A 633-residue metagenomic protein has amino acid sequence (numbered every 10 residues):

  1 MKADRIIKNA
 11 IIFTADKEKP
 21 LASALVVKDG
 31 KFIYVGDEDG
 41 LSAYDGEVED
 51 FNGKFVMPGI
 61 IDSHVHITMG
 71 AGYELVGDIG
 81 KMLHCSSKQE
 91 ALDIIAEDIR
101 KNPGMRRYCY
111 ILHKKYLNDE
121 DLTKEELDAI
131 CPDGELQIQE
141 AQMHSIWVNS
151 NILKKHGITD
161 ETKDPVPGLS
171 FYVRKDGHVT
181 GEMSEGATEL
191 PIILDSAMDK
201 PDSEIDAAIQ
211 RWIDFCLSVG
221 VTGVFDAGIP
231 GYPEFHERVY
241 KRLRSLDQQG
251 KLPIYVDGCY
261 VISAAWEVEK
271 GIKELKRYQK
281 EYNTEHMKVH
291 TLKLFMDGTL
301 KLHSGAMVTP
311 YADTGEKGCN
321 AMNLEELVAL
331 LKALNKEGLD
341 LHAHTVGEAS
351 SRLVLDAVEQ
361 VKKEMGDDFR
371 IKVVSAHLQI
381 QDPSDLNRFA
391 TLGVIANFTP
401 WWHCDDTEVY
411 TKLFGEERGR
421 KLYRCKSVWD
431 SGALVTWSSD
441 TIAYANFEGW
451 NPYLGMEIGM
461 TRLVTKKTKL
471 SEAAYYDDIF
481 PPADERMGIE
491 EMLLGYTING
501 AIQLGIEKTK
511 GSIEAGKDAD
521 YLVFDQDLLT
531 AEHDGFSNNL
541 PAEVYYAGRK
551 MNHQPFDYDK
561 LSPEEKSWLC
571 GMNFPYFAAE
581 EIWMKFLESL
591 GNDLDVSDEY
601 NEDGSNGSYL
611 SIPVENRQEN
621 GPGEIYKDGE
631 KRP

Functional and structural regions predicted by a protein language model:
K2-K8, F13, K17-K28, F32-K273 (+13 more regions): Divalent metal-binding segments
A3, A10, Y34, E337 (+8 more regions): In a subset of proteins, long, contiguous C-terminal domains/tails are tracked
V26, Y108, Q137, G223-F225 (+9 more regions): Structured core elements
H66, T284-S304, V394-C404: Non-cysteine beta-strand/loop elements that form the S-adenosyl-L-methionine
Y116, K155, C404-D405, A531: Short glycine-rich, flexible loops that bind phosphorylated cofactors or substrates
D247-G250, R277-M287, D368, F389-G393: Acidic (Asp/Glu)-rich catalytic clusters
V268-E281, F398: Substrate-binding cleft/loops of secretory-pathway carbohydrate-active enzymes
K332-D340, A349-V373, H377-L378, P383-N387 (+3 more regions): His/Asp/Glu-enriched, well-ordered alpha-helical/loop segment that forms or immediately abuts the divalent-metal
